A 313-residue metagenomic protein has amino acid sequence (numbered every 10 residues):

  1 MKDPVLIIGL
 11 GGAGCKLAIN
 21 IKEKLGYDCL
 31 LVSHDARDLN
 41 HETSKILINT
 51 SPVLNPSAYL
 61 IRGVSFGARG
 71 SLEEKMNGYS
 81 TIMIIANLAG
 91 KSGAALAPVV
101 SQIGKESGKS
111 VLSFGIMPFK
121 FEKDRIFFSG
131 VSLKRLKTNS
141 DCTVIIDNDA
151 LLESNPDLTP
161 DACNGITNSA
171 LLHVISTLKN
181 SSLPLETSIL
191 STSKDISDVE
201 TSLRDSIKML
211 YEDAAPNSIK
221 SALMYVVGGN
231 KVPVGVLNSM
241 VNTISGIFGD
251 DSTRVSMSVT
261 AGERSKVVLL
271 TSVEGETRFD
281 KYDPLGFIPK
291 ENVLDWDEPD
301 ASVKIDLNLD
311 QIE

Functional and structural regions predicted by a protein language model:
M1-E313: Tubulin/FtsZ superfamily GTPase core signature
